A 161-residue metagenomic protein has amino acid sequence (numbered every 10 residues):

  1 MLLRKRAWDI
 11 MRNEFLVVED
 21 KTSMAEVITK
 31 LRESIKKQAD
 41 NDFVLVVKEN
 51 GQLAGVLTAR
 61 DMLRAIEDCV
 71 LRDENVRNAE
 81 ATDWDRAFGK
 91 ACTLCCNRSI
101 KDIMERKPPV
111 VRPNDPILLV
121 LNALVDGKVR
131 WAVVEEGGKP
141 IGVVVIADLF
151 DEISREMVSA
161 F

Functional and structural regions predicted by a protein language model:
M1-F161: Tandem CBS (Cystathionine beta-synthase) repeat/Bateman regulatory domains
